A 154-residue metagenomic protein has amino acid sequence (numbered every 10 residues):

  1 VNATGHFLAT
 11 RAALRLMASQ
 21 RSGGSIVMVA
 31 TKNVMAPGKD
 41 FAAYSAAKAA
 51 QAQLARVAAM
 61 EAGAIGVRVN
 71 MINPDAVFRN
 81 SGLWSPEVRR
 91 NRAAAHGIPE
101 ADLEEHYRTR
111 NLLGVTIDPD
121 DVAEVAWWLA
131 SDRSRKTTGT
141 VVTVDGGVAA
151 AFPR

Functional and structural regions predicted by a protein language model:
T10, A47-A50, A55: Active-site helix of classical SDR
R15, M60-E61, R135: Alpha-helical segment proximal to the catalytic Tyr-Lys
T31: Residue(s) in the substrate-gating loop at a strand-loop-helix junction that position the organic substrate next
A36-A42, A64, G114, D132: Active-site loop immediately N-terminal to the catalytic Tyr-X3-Lys motif of short-chain dehydrogenase/reductase
G63, R68, T137-G139: Short, small/polar-rich loop/turn modules that mediate ligand/substrate recognition or access, typified
A64, V77-R110, D121, A151-R154: A glycine/serine/threonine-rich, flexible loop-to-helix segment that serves as the NAD(P) cofactor-binding "lid"
A126-W127, T138-R154: Short C-terminal tail/terminal secondary-structure segment of NAD(P)H-dependent dehydrogenase/reductase domains
